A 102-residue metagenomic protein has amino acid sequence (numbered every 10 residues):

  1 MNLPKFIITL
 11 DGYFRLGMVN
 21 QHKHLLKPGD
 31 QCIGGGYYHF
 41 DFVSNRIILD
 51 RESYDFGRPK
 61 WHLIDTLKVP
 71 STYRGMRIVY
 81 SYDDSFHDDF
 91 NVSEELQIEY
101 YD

Functional and structural regions predicted by a protein language model:
M1-D102: Eukaryotic phosphoinositide-binding membrane-targeting regions
